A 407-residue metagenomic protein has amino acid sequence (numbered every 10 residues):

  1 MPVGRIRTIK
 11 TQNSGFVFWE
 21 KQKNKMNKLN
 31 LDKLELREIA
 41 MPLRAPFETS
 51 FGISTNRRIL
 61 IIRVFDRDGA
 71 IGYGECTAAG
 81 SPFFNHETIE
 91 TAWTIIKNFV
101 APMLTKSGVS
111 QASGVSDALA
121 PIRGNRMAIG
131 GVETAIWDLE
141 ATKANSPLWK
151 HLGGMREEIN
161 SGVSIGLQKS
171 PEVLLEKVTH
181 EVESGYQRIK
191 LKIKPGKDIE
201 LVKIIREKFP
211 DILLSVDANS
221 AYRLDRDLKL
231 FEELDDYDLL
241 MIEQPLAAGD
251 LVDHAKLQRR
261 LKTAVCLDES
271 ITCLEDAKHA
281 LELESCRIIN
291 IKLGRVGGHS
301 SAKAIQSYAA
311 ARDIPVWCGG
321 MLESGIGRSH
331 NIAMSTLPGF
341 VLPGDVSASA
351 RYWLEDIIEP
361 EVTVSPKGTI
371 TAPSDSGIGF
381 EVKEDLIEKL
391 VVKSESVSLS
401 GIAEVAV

Functional and structural regions predicted by a protein language model:
T8-T11: Ala/Thr-enriched low-complexity intrinsically disordered regions
M26-L214, A221-L228, E232-D236, R260 (+1 more regions): N-terminal capping/lid subdomain adjacent to the active-site entrance of alpha/beta enzymes
I61, E158-G162, Q187-K190, L213-S215 (+5 more regions): Structural preference for beta-strand elements that scaffold enzyme active sites
C76, V163-I165, L191-I193, V216-S220 (+6 more regions): A cross-domain feature marking catalytic cores of carbohydrate-active enzymes and several ubiquitous metabolic/repair
D238, G249-C266, I271-T369: Shared catalytic-loop signature of beta/alpha-barrel
